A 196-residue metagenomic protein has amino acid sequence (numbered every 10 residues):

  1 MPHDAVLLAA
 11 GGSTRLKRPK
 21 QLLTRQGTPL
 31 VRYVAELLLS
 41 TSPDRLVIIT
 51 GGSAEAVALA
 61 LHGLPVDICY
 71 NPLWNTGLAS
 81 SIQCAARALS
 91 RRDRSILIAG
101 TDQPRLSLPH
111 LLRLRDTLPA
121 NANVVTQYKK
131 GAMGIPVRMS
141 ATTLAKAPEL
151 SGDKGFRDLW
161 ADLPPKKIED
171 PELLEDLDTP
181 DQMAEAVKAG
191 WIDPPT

Functional and structural regions predicted by a protein language model:
M1, A145-T196: Conserved alpha/beta core of the MobA/IspD/sugar-nucleotide pyrophosphorylase nucleotidyltransferase superfamily
P2-M133, D162-D170: Nucleotide and nucleotide-moiety/phosphate-recognizing core
S13, L23, L144-A145, A184: Nucleotide phosphate-binding site architecture
T50, Y128, P136, P148 (+1 more regions): Glycine- and other small-residue-rich loops at beta-strand/loop junctions that grip anionic moieties
S53-A56, T143, Q182: Short phosphate-engaging motifs
R105, R138, D176-L177: Short aromatic/basic micro-patch
M133-A145, P180: Conserved nucleotide-sugar donor-binding and metal-coordinating catalytic region shared by glycosyltransferases
